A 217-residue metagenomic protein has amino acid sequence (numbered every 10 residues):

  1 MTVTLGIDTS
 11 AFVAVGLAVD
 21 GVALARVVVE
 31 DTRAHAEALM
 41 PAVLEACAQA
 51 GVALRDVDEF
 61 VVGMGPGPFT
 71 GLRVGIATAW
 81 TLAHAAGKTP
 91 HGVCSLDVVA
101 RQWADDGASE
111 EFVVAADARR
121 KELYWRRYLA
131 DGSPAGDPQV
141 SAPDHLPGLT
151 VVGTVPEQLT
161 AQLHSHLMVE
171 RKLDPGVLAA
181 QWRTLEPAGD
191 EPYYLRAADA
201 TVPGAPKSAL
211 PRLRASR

Functional and structural regions predicted by a protein language model:
M1-A23, E30, A34-A38, H91-R217: Oxyanion-binding and handling regions
A18, E30, A48, V52-R55 (+1 more regions): Recognition helices and adjacent regulatory flanks at domain boundaries
P41-V43, V74: Short, conserved active-site loops that position catalytic residues or coordinate cofactors/metal ions across diverse
V43-E59, P147-L149: Phosphate/pyrophosphate-binding loops at sites that engage ATP/ADP/AMP, CoA/4′-phosphopantetheine, polyphosphate
L44-E45, H84, A180: Short glycine/serine- and small hydrophobic-enriched flexible loop segments
A50-R55, A83-V93: Phosphate-handling active-site elements
V61-T89: DPxDG-like acidic metal-binding loop motif
